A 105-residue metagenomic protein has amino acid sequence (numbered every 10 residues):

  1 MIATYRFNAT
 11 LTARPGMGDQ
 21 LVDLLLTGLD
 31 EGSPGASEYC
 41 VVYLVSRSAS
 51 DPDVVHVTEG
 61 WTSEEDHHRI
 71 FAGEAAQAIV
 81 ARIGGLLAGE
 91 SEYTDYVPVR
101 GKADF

Functional and structural regions predicted by a protein language model:
M1-Y5, V42-D53, I79-F105: Glycine-rich beta-strand-turn "strand-cap" elements at beta-sheet edges
I2, G18-Q20, G32: A broadly tuned "polar low-complexity/structure-edge" signature
Y5-L11, V42-F71: Short, well-ordered beta-strand segments in beta-rich or mixed alpha/beta enzyme and ligand-binding folds
T12-L25: Short, surface-exposed ligand-recognition loops at beta-strand->loop->(often short) alpha-helix junctions that present
R14-G16, T62-E64, R100: Short coil/turn motifs at secondary-structure junctions
T27-V41, G60-T94: An amphipathic, aromatic/His-enriched active-site/gating alpha helix that lines ligand/cofactor pockets
